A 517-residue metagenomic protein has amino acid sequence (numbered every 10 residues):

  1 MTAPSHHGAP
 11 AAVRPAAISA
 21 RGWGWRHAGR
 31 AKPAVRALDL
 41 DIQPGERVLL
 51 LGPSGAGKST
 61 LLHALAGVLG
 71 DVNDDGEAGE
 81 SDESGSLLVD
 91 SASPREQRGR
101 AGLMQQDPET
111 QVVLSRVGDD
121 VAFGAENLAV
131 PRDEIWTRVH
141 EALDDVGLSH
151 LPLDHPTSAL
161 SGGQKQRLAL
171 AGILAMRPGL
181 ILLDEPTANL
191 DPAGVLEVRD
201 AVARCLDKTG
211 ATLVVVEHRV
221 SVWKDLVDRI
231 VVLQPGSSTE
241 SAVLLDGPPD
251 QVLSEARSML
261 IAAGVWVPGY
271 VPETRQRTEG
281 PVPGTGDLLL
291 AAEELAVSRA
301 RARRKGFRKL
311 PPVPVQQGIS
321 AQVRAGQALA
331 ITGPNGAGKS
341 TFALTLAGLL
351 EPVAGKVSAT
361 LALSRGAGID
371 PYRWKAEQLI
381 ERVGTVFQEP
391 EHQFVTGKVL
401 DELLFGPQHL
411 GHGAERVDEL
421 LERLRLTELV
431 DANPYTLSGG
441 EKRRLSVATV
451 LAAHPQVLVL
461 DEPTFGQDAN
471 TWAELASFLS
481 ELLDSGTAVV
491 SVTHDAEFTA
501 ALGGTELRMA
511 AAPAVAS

Functional and structural regions predicted by a protein language model:
L51-P53, T332-P334: The feature captures the beta-strand-to-loop junction immediately N-terminal to the Walker
A66, A347: Helix-to-loop junction immediately C-terminal to a conserved catalytic motif
A78-Q97, K356-Q378: ABC ATPase NBD Q-loop/coupling interface
E134-L151, H412-L429: Conserved ABC ATPase "signature" region
P156-L160, Q164, N433-L437, E441: Conserved ABC ATPase signature
L170, V447: Hydrophobic anchor residue at the start of the ABC signature
I173-L174, V450-L451: ABC ATPase C-loop
I181-E185, L458-E462: Catalytic Walker B motif of ABC-type/P-loop ATPase nucleotide-binding domains
